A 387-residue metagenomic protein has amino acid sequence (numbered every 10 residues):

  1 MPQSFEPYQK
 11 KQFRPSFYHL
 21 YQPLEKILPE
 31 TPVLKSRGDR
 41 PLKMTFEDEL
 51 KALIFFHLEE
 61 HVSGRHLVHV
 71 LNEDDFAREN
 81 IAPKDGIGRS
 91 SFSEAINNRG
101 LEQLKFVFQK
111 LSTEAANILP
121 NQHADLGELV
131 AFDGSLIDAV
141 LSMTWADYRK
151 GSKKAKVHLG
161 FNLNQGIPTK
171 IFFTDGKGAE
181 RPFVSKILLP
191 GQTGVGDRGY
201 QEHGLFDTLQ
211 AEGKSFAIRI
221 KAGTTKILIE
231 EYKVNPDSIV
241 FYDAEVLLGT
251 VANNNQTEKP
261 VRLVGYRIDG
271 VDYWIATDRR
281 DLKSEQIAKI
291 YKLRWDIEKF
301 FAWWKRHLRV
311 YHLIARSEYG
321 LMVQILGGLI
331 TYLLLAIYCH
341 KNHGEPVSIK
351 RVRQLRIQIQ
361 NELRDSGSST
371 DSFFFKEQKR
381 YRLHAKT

Functional and structural regions predicted by a protein language model:
M1-H66, V70, N97-R99, F106-V107 (+4 more regions): Single, function-defining residue in the core of a domain
N72-A82: Extended, structured, electrostatic nucleic-acid-contact surfaces
N80-I81, N117-L119, W145-D147, L205: Catalytic micro-motifs at enzyme active sites that drive phosphoryl/nucleotidyl and oxygen chemistry
N80-R99: Major-groove recognition helix of helix-turn-helix-like DNA-binding domains
E102-E114: Short Lys/Arg-enriched helix C-cap and helix-to-coil transition segments that create basic nucleic-acid-contact patches
S112-P120, A179-R181: A short, well-structured juxtamembrane/interface segment
